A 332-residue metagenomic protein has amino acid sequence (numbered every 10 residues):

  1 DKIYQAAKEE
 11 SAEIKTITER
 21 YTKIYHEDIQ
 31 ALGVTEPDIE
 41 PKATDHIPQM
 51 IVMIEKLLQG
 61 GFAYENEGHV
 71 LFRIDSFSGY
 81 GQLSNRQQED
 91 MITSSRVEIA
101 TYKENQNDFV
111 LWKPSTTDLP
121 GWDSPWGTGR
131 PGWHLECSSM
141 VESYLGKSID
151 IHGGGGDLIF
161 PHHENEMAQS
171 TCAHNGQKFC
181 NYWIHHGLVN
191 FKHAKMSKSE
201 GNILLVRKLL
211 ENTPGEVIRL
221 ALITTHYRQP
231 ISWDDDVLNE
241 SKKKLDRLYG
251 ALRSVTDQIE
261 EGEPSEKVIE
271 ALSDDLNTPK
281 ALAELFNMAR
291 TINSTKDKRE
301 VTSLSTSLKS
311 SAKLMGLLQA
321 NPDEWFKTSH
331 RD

Functional and structural regions predicted by a protein language model:
D1-G33: N-terminal, positively charged nucleic-acid-binding surface of large information/translation enzymes
E13, T35, S148, G176-Q177 (+1 more regions): Short coil/loop linkers at secondary-structure junctions
I14-T18, H46, V237: Residue-level preference for long, well-ordered alpha-helices that form the structural scaffold of enzyme catalytic
E27, P48-Q258: Alpha-helical recognition segments enriched in aromatics with Gly/Pro capping that present substrate-recognition
Q30-A43: Divalent metal-dependent hydrolysis catalytic cores, especially in the metallo-beta-lactamase
D45, G132-E136, L276, K280-A283: Aromatic- and histidine-enriched alpha-helix N-cap/loop-to-helix transition segments that scaffold the rims
K195-S197, N202-D332: Structural preference for alpha-helix termini/caps and helix-kink/transition segments
